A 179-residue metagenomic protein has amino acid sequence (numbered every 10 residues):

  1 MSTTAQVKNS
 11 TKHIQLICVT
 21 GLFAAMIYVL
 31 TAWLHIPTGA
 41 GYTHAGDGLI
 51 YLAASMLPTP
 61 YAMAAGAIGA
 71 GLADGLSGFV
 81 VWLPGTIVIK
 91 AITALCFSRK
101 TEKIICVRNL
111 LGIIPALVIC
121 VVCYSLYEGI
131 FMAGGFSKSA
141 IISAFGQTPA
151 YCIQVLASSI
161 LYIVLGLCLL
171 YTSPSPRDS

Functional and structural regions predicted by a protein language model:
M1-R177: Loop-helix junctions at membrane interfaces
